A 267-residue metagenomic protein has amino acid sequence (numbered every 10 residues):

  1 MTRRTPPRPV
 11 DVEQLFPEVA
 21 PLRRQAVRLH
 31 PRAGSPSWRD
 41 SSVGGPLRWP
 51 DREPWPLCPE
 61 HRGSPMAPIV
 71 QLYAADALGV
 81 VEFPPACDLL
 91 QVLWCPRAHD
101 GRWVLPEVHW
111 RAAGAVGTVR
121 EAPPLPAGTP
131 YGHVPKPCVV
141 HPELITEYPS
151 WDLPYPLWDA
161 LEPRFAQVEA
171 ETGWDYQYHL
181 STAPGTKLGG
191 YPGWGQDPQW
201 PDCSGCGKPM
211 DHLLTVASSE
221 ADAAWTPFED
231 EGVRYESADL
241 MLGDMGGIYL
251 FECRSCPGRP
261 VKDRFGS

Functional and structural regions predicted by a protein language model:
M1-S267: Preference for intrinsically disordered or flexible, low-complexity segments and adjacent hinge/connector residues
